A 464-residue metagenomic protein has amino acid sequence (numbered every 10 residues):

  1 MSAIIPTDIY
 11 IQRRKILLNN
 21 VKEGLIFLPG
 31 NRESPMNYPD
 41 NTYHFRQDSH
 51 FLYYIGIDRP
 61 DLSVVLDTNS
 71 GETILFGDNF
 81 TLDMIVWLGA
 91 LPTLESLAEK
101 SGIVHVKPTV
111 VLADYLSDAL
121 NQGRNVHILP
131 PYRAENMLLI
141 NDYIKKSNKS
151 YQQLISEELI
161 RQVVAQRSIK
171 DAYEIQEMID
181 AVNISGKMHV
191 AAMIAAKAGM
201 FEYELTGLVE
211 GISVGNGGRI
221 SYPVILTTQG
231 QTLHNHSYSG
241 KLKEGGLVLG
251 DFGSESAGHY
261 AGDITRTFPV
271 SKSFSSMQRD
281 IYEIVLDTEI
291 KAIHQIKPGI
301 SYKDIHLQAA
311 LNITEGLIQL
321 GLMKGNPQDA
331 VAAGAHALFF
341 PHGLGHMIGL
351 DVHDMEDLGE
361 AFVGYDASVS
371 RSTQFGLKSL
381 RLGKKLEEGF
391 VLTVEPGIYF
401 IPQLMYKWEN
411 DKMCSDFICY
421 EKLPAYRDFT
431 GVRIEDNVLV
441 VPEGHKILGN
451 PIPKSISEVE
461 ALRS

Functional and structural regions predicted by a protein language model:
M1-S464: Active-site neighborhoods and metal-handling regions in enzymes and metal-associated proteins
